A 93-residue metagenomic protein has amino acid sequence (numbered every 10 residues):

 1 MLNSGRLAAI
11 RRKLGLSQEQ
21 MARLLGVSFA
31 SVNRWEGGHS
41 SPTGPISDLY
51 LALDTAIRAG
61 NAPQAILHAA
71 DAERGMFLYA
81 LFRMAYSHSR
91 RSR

Functional and structural regions predicted by a protein language model:
M1-K13: A short, Lys/Arg-rich alpha-helix, primarily the initiator
A8, A22, N33-R34, T43 (+1 more regions): Key DNA-contacting residues within the recognition helix of helix-turn-helix
R12, G26, G37-H39, S47: Residue-level detection of the helix-turn-helix DNA-binding "recognition helix"
R12, M21, A56-R58, R83-Y86: Intrinsic disorder/low-complexity segments in short proteins, especially the signal peptide and propeptide regions
G15-R34: Short alpha-helical DNA-recognition segment
S41-Q64: DNA major-groove recognition helix of helix-turn-helix/homeodomain DNA-binding modules
A59-R93: Short, charged recognition helix plus adjacent turn of helix-turn-helix-like nucleic-acid-binding domains
